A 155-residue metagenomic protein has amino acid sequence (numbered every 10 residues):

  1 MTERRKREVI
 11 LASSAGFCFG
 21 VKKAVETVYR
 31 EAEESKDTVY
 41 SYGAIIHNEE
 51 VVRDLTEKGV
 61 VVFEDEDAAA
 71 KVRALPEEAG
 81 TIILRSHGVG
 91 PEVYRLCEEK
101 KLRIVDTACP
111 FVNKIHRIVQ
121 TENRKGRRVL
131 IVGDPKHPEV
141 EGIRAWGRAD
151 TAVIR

Functional and structural regions predicted by a protein language model:
M1-R155: The feature marks the mature, well-folded catalytic cores of soluble enzymes
